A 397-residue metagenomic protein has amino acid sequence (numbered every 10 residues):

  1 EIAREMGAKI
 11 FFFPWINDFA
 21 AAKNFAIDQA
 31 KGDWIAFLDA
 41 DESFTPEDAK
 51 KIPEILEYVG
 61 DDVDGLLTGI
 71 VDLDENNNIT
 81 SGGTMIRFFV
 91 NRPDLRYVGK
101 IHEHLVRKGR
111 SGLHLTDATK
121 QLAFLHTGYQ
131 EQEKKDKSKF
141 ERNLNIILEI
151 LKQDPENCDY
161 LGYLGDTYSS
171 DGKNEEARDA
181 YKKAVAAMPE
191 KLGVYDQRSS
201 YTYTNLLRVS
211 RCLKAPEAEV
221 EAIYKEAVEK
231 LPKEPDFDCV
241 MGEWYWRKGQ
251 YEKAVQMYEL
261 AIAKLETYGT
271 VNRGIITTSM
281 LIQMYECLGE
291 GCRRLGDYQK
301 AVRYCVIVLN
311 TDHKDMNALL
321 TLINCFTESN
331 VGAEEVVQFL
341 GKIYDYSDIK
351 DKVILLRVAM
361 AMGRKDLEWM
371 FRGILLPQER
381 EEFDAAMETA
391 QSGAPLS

Functional and structural regions predicted by a protein language model:
E1-F12, I16: Acidic donor-binding segment of Leloir-type glycosyltransferases
A21-I27, P46-G172, E176-D179: Catalytic-site signature of metal-activated, phosphate-bearing donor transferases, centered on the GT-A/GT-A-like
I35: Short aromatic/hydrophobic "clamp" motif used to bind/position activated sugar donors
I150-Q153, A186-S199, L213, A227 (+2 more regions): Flexible helix-coil transition and linker loops at the boundaries of alpha-helical arrays
Y160, V194-Y195, T202, F237 (+4 more regions): TPR alpha-solenoid repeat register
D171, L213-K214, K248, L295 (+2 more regions): Structural motif corresponding to the intra-repeat A-B loop/turn of tetratricopeptide repeats
R178-A186, P216-E229, K253-L260, Y298-I307 (+3 more regions): Alpha-helical repeat scaffolds
